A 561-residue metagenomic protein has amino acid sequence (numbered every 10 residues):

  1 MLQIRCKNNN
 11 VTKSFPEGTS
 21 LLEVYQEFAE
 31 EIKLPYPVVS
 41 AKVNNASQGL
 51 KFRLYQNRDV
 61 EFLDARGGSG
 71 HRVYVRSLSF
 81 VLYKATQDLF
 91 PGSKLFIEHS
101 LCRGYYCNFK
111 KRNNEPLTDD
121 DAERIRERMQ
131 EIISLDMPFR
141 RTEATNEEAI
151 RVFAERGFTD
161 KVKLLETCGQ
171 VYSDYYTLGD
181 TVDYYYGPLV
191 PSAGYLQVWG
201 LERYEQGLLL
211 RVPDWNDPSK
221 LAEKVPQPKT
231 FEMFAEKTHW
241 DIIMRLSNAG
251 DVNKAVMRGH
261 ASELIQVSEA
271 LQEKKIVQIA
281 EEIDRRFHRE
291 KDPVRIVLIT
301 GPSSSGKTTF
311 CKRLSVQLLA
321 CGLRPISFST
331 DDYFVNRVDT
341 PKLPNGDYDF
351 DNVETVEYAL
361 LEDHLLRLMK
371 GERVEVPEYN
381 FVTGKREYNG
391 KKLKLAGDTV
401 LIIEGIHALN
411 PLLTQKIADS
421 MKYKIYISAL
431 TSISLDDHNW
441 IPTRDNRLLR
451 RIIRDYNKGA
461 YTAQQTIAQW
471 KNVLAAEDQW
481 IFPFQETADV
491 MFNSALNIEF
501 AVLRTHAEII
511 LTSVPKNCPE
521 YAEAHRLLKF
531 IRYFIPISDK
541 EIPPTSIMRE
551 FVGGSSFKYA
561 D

Functional and structural regions predicted by a protein language model:
N9-T19: Short, contiguous acidic and Ser/Thr-rich linear segments
P37, F52-H71, A85, K94-C102 (+3 more regions): Auxiliary tRNA-acceptor-end handling modules of aminoacyl-tRNA synthetases
F287, T414-D561: Conserved NTP phosphate-binding and transfer environment spanning the P-loop NTPase/kinase superfamily
V297-I299: Hydrophobic anchor at the beta1->P-loop junction of P-loop NTPases
K307: Conserved lysine of the Walker
F310, L314: Hydrophobic positions on the alpha1 helix immediately C-terminal to the Walker A/P-loop
A320-V338: Short beta-strand-centered segment that lines the nucleotide-binding/catalytic pocket of NTP-utilizing
D339-V382: Conserved nucleotide-sensing/catalytic segment adjacent to the nucleotide-binding pocket in NTP-handling enzymes
